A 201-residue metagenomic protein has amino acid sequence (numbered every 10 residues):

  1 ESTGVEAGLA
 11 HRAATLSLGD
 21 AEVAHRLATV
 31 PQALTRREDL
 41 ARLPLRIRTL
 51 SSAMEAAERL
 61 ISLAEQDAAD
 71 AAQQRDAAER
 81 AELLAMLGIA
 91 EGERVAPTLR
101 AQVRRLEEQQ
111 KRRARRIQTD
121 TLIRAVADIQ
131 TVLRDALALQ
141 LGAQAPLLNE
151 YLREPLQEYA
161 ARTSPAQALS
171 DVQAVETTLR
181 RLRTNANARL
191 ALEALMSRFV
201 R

Functional and structural regions predicted by a protein language model:
E1-A125, L139-R201: Charged, glycine-rich active-site and insertion segments that engage polyanionic ligands
